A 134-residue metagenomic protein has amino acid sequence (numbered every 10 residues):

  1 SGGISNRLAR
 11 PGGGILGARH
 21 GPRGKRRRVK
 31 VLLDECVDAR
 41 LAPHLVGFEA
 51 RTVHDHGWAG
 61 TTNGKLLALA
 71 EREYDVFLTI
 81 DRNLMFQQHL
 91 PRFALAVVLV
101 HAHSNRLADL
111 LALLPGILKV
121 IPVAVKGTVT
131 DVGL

Functional and structural regions predicted by a protein language model:
S1-K30, V129-L134: Intrinsically disordered, low-complexity and often Lys/Arg-enriched segments
R28-E73: N-terminal first-folded block
A42-P43, Q87-H89, D109: Short glycine-/acidic-enriched loop or helix-start segments at secondary-structure transitions that form or flank
A50, Q88-A102: A short alpha/beta connector and helix-capping loop motif
W58, M85, N105: Glycine-/small-residue-rich active-site loops that bind phosphorylated ligands and cofactors
A70-H89: Acidic, metal-binding active-site segment of PIN/NYN-like and related structure-specific nucleases
A96-G133: C-terminal structural segments of small proteins and small subunits
